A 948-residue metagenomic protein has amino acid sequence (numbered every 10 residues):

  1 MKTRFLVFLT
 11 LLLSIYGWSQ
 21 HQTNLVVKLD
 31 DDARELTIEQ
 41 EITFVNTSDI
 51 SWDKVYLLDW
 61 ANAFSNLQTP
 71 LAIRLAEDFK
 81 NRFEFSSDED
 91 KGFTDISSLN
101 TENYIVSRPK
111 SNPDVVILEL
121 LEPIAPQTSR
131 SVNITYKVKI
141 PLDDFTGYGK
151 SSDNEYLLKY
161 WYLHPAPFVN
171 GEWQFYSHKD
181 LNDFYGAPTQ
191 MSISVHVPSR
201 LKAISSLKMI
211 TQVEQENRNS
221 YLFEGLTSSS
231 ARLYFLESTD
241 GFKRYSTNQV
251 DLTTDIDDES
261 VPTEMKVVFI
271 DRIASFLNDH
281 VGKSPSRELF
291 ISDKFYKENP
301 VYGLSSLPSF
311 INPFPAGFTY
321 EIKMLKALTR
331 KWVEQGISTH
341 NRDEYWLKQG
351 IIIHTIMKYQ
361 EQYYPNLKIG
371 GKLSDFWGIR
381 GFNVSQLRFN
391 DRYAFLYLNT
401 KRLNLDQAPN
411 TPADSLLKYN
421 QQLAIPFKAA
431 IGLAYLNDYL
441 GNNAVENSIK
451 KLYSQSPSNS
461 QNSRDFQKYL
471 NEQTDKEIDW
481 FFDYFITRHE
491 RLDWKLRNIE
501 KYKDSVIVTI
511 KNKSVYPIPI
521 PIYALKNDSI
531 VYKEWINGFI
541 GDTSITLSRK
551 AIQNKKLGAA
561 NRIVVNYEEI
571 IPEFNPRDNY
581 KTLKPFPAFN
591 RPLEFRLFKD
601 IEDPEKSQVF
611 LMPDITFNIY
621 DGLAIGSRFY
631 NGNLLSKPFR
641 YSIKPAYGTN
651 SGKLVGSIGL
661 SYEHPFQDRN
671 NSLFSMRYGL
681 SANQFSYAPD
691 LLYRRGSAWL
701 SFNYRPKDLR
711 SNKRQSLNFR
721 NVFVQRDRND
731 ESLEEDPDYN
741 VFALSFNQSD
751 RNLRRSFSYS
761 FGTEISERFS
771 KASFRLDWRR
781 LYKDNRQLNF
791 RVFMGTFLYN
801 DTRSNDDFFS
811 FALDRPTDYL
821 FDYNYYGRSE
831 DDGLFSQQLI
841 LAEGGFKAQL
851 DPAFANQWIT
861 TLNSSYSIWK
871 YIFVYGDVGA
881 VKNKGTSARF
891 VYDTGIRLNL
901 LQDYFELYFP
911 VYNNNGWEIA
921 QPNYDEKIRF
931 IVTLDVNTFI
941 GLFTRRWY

Functional and structural regions predicted by a protein language model:
F79-S98, R108-K110, V132-R232: Extended, low-hydrophobicity, Ser/Thr/Pro/Gly-biased non-transmembrane segments
I193, R218, L222, F242-L347 (+3 more regions): Juxtacatalytic substrate-recognition/specificity segment
I204-S205, L289, I478-D479, L492-Y567: Beta-strand-rich binding/interaction modules
D343, Q349-I431: Acidic/His/Gly-enriched intrinsically disordered linker/tail segments that often contain short helix/coil "MoRF-like"
T411-K503, V508: Amphipathic alpha-helical substructures
I518-I520, D528-I530, I536-N537, L547-K555 (+4 more regions): Outer-membrane beta-barrel initiation region
R677-A688, W699, F742-S867: C-terminal outer-membrane beta-barrel translocator/porin domains of Gram-negative envelope proteins and their
L898, Q902-D903, D925-Y948: Outer-membrane beta-barrel "beta-signal"
